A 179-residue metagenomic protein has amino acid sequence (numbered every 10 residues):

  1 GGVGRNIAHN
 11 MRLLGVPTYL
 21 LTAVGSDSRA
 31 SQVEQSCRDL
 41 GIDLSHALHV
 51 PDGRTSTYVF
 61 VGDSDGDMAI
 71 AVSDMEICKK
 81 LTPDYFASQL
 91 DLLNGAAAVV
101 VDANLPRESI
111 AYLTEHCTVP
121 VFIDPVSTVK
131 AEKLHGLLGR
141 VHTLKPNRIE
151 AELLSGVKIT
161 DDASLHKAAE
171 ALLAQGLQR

Functional and structural regions predicted by a protein language model:
G1-G4: Short catalytic helix/loop segments, enriched in acidic residues and glycine and frequently bearing histidine
L13-A97: Conserved N-terminal subdomain of the carbohydrate kinase-like
S26-D27, A103-R107, P125-V129: Short beta->alpha connector loops
A30, R107-A111, K130-L134: Short, well-ordered alpha-helical microsegments
V72, A98-V100, F122, K145: Structural motif
E76-K80, R107, T128-A131, L153: Short, small-residue-enriched loops and turns at beta-alpha junctions that line or gate enzyme active sites
H116-V121, P125-R179: Conserved phosphate/ATP/ADP-binding segment of small-molecule kinases
